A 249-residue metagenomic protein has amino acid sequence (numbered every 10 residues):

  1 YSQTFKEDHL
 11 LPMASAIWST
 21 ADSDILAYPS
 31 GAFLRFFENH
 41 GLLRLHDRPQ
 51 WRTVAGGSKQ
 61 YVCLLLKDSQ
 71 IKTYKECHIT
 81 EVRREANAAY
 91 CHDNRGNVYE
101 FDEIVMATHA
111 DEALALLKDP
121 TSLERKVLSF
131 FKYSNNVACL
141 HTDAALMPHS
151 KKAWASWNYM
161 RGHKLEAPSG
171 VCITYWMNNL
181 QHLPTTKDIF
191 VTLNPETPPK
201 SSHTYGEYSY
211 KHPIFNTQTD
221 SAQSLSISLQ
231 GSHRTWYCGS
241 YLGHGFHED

Functional and structural regions predicted by a protein language model:
Y1-R83, A89: Active-site/ligand-binding neighborhood in enzyme catalytic cores
D8, V191-N194, W236-G239: Conserved active-site loop/cleft motifs that coordinate metal ions or position small ligands
S69, F101-D102, S232-H233: Short, well-ordered alpha-helix to beta-strand connector turns
K72-Y74, Y99, W236: General small-molecule cofactor/ligand-binding pocket signal
E76-H78, N94, C238: Conserved beta-strand termini and adjacent loop/short-helix elements that scaffold enzyme active sites in alpha/beta
T80-P213: Mid-domain catalytic core of redox enzymes that form a hydrophobic substrate pocket/lid adjacent to a catalytic redox
P198-D249: C-terminal catalytic lobe of FAD-dependent flavoproteins
